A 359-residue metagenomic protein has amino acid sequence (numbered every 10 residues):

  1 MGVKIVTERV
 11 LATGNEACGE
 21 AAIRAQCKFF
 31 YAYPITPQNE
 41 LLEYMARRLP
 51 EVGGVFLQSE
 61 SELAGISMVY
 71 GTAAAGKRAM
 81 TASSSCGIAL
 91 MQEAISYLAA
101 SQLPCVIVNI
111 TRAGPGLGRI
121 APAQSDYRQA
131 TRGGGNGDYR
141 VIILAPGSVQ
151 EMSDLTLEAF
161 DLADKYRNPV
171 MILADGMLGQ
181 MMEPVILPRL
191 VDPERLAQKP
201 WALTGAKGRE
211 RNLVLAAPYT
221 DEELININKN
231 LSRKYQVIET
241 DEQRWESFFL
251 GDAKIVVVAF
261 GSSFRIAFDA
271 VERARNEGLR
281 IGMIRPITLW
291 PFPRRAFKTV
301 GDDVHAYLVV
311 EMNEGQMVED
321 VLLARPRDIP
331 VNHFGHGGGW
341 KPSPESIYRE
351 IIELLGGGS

Functional and structural regions predicted by a protein language model:
M1-G133, R140, S148, I329 (+2 more regions): Thiamine diphosphate
T13-A17, S232-I255, F268, E272: Glycine-/acidic-rich phosphate or pyrophosphate-binding loops and their flanking alpha/beta elements
S83, V106-T111, L144-P146, M171-D175 (+3 more regions): Short beta-strand segments
A121-D175: Conserved thiamine diphosphate
R167-S247: Conformationally flexible catalytic loops at phosphate/diphosphate-handling active centers
A267-V300: Generic long, charged, amphipathic alpha-helical segments
E311-S359: Peripheral docking tails and interdomain loops at the edges of cofactor- or intermediate-handling domains
